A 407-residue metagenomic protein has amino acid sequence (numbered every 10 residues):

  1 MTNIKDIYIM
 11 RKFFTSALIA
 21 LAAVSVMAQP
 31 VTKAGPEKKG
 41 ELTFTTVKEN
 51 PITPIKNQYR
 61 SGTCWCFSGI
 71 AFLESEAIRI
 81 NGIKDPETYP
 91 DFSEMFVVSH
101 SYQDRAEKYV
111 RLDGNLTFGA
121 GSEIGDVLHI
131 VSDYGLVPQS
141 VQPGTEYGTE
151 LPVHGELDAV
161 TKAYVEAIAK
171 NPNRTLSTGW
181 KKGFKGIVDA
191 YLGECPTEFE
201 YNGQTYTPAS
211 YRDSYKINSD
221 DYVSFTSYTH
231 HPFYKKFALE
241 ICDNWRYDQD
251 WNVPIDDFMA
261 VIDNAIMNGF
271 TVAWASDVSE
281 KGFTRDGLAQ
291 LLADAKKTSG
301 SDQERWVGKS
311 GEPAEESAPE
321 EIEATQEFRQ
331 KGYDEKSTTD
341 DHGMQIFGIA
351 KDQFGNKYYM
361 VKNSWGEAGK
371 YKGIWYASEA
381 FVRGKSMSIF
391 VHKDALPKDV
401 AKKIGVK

Functional and structural regions predicted by a protein language model:
M1-P30: Bacterial Sec-dependent N-terminal signal peptides
R11, T53, Y134, K331 (+1 more regions): Flexible, active-site-adjacent loop/turn segments at secondary-structure boundaries
T15, I19-L21, N57, I124 (+1 more regions): A broadly tuned, weak detector of single residues within folded domains
A22-V24, R60, V127, H342: Generic detector of short, well-ordered, non-transmembrane alpha-helical segments enriched in hydrophobic residues
M27-E41: Sec-dependent signal peptide cleavage junction
V31, K182-K407: Active-site signature of cysteine proteases
K39-A273, Y359, S364, G369-Y371: Active-site nucleophile-adjacent alpha helix/oxyanion-hole segment immediately C-terminal to the catalytic cysteine
